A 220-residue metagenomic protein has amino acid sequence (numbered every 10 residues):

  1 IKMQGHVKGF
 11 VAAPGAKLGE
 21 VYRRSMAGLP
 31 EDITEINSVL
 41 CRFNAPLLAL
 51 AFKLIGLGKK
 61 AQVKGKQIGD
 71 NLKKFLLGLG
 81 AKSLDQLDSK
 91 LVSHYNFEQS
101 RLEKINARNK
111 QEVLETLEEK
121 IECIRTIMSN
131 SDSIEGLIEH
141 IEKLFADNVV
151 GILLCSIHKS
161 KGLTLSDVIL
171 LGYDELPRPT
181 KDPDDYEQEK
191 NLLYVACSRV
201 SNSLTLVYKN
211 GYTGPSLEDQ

Functional and structural regions predicted by a protein language model:
I1-V63: Helicase P-loop NTPase motor core
A16-Y22, N44-P46, Q67-D70, S160 (+2 more regions): Conserved nucleotide-binding/hydrolysis micro-motifs of P-loop NTPases
L50-L54, G214-Q220: Short, aromatic/basic amphipathic alpha-helical patches
K59-G80: Conserved beta-strand -> loop -> alpha-helix junction used to position metal-binding or nucleic-acid-contacting
K73, L77-E218: Conserved helicase C-terminal RecA-like lobe
